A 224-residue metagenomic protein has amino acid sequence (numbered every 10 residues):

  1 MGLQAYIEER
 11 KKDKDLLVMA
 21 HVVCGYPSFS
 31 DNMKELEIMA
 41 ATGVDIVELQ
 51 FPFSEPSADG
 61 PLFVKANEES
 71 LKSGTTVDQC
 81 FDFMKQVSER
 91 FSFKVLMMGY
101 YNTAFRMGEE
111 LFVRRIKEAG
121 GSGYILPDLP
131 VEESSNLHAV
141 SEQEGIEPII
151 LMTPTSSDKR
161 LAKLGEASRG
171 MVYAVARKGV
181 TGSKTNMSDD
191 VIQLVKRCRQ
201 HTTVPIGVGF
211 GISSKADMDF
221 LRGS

Functional and structural regions predicted by a protein language model:
M1-R10, F53-F63, K72-K85, A104-E110 (+4 more regions): Active-site-adjacent beta->alpha loops and helix N-cap segments on the catalytic face of soluble alpha/beta enzymes
A5-P27, G60-L62, A66, V87-M98: N-terminal small/glycine-rich loop or linker at the start of catalytic domains across soluble metabolic enzymes
V18-V22, V47-L49, V95-G99, Y124-L126 (+3 more regions): Hydrophobic faces of well-ordered beta-strands that scaffold small-molecule active sites in alpha/beta enzyme cores
A20, M39, V47-Q50, I116 (+2 more regions): Conserved, mostly hydrophobic/aromatic
V22-V23, S28, M98-R106, P130-V131 (+2 more regions): Glycine-rich beta-to-alpha transition loops that act as phosphate-gripper elements at the mouths of alpha/beta enzyme
F29-A41, S156-A167, V208, I212-S224: Catalytic cores of alpha/beta
G43-D45, I116-S122, E142-I149, E166-V172 (+1 more regions): Glycine-enriched alpha-helix->loop->beta-strand junction motifs that scaffold or abut catalytic
I146-G182: Histidine/lysine/aspartate-rich catalytic loop segments that bind and position anionic ligands
